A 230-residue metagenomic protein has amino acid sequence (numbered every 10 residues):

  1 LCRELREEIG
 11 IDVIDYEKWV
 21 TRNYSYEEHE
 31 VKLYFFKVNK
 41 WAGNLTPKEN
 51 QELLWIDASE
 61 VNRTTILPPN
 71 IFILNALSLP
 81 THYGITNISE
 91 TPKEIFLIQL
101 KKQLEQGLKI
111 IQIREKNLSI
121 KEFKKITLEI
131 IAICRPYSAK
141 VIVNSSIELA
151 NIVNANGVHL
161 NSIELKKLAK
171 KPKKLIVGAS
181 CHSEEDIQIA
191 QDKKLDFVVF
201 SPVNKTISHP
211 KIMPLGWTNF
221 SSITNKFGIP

Functional and structural regions predicted by a protein language model:
L1, L5: Hydrophobic alpha-helical positions that pack around
R6, G10-N44: Active-site segment of metal-dependent pyrophosphate-handling enzymes, primarily the Nudix hydrolase catalytic core
F35-K37, L45-S78: NUDIX/MutT-family hydrolases
L79-I95, I176-C181: Active-site mouth loops of central-metabolism enzymes
Y83-I85, I110-R114, V199-K205: Short beta-strands and strand-loop turn motifs
T86-S89, E115, N144, L160-I163: Structural motif
L100-R114: Catalytic domains of carbohydrate-active enzymes, especially glycoside hydrolases
L104, K121-I131, I147-P230: Short loop-to-alpha-helix "cap/lid" segments that border enzyme active sites across diverse enzyme classes
